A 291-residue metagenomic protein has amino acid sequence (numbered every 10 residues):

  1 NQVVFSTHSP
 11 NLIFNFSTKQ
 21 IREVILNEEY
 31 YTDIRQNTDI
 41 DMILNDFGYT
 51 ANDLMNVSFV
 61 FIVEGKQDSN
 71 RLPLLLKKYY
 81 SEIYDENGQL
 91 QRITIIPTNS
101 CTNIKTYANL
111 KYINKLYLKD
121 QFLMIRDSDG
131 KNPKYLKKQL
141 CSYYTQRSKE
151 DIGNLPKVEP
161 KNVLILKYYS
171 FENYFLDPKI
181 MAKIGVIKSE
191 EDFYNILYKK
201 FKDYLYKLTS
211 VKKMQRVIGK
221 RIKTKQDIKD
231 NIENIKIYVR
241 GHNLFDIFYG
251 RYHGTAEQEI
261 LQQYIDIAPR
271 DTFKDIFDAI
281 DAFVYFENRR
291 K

Functional and structural regions predicted by a protein language model:
N1-L54, P73, L261, I267-K291: Switch/communication elements of ASCE P-loop NTPase nucleotide-binding domains
I13-N15, Y30-D33, N70, K131-L136 (+1 more regions): Switch/connector loops and helix/strand junctions flanking conserved nucleotide-binding motifs in nucleotide-processing
E29-Y31, S100-T106, L166-L176: A short acidic, often aromatic-flanked loop/helix-cap motif at beta-alpha or helix-coil junctions that lines enzyme
N37-M42, N103-I113, N173-V186: Short, surface-exposed amphipathic charged segments that create phosphate/polyanion-binding patches used for binding
S58-V158, L164: Conserved helicase/translocase motor-coupling segment
D120-Q121, I125-I235: Activity-critical C-terminal alpha-helical subdomain
S189-K291: Charge-biased C-terminal accessory regions appended to nucleic-acid-, cytoskeletal NTPase
